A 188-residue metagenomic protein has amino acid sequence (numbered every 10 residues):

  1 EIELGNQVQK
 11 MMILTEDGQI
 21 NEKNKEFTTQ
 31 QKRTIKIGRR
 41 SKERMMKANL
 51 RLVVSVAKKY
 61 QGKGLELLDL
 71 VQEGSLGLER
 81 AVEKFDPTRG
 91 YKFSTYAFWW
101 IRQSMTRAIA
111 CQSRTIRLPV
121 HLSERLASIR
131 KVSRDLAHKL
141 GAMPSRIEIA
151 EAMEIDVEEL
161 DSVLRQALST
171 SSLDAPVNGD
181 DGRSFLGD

Functional and structural regions predicted by a protein language model:
E1-R117, H121-D135, K139: Alpha-helical promoter-recognition and RNA polymerase-docking modules of transcription initiation factors, dominated by
I13, A110, S123-D188: Charged, low-cysteine interdomain linkers and short loop/connector segments that bridge structured helical modules
